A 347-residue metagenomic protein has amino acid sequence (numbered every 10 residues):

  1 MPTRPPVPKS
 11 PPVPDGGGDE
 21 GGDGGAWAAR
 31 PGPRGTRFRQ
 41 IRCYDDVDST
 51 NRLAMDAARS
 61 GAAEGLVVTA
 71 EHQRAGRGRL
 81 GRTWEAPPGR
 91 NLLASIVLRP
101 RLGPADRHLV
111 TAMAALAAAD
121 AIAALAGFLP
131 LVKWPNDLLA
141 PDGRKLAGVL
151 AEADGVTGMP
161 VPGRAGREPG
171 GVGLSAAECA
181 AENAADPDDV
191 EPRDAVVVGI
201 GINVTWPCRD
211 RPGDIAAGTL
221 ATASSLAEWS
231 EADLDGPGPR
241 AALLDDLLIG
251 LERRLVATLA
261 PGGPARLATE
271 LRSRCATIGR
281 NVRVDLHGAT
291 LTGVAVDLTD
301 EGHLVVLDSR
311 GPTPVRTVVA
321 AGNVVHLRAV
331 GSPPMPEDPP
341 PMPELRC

Functional and structural regions predicted by a protein language model:
M1-L125, A140-G148, E152-D186, D338-C347: N-terminal lobe of the biotin/lipoate ligase/transferase fold
V97-L109, S224-P237: Short histidine-centered catalytic/ligand-binding loop motif
L129-W134: A short coil-to-beta-strand element that immediately follows conserved catalytic motifs
G155, C208-G236: Anionic-ligand binding region
A195-C208: Active-site beta-strand/loop microenvironment that shapes enzyme catalytic pockets
E231-H287, G331-C347: Conserved, helical-rich catalytic subdomain that frames metal- and/or nucleotide-binding sites in enzyme alpha/beta
I278-C347: Conserved RNA-binding domains used in RNP assembly and mRNA/RNA metabolism
